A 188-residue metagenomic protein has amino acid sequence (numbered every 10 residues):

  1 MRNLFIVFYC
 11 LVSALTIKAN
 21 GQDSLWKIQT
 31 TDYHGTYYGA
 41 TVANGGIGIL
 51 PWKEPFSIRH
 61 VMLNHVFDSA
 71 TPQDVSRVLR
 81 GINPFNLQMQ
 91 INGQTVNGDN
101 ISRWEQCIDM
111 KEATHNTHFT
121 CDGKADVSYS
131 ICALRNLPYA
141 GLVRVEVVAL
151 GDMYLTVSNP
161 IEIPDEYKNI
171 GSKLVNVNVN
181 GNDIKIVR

Functional and structural regions predicted by a protein language model:
M1-Q22: Bacterial Sec-dependent N-terminal signal peptides
Q22-R188: Beta-sandwich/jelly-roll carbohydrate-recognition scaffolds of carbohydrate-active enzymes
